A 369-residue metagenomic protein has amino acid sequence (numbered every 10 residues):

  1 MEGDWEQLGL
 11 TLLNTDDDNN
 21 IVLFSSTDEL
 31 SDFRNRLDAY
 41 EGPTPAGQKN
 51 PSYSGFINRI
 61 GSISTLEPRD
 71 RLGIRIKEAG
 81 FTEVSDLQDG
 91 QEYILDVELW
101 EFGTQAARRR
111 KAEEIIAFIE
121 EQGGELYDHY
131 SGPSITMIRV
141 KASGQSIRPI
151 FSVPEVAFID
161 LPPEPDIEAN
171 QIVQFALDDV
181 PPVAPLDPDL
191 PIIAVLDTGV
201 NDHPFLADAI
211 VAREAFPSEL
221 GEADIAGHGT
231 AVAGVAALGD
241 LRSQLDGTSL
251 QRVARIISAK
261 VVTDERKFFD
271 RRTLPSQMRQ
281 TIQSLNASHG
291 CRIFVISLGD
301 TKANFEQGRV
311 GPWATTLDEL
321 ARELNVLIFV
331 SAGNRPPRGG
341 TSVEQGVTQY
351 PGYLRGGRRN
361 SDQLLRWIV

Functional and structural regions predicted by a protein language model:
M1-F118, L126, Y130-S131, V156-P185 (+2 more regions): Autoinhibitory N-terminal propeptides
R34, P204-I210, S218, N304-R309 (+1 more regions): A short acidic (Asp/Glu
G90-E92, D96-F102, L196-T198, S258-D264 (+1 more regions): Short loop/turn segments at strand-loop or loop-helix junctions that form parts of catalytic or ligand-binding pockets
R110, E114, Q145, T263-I368: Substrate-binding/access-modulating region of protease and related hydrolase catalytic domains
Y130-S143: Aromatic/histidine-rich interaction motifs
V140, S146-L161, F175-V180, A184-L186 (+13 more regions): Catalytic cores of nucleotide-enabled group-transfer and carboxylate-activating enzymes in metabolic and assembly-line
L161-P163, D197, P204, K260 (+2 more regions): Glycine-rich, histidine-containing beta strand-loop boundary motifs that form or position
P182-E214, L220-T273, E323-N325, R338: Subtilisin-like serine protease catalytic core
